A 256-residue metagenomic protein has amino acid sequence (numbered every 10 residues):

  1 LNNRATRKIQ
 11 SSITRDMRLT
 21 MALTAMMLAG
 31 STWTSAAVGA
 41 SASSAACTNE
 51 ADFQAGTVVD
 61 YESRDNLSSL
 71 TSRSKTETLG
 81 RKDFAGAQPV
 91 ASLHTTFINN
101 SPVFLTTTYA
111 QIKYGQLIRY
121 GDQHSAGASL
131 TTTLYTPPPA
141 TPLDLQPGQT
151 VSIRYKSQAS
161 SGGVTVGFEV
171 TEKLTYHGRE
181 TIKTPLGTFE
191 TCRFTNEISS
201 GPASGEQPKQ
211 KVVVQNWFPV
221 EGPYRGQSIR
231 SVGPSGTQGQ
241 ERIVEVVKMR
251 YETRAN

Functional and structural regions predicted by a protein language model:
R4-L23: Bacterial N-terminal signal peptides that target proteins for export
I9-Q10, L23, M27, E252-A255: Extended rod-forming repeat segments used as scaffolds/tethers
R15-D16, S35, G39: Low-complexity, intrinsically disordered segments with a bias for serine/threonine
L28-A36: C-terminal segment of classical bacterial N-terminal signal peptides
A40-I112, G121-D122, S129-T132, S157-N256: Acidic, serine/threonine-rich low-complexity disordered tracts
Q123-Y155: Hydrophobic, well-structured mid-protein blocks that either form specific transmembrane helices
